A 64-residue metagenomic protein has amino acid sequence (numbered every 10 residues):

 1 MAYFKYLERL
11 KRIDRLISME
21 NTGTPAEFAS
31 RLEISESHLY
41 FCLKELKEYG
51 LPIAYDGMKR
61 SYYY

Functional and structural regions predicted by a protein language model:
M1-G23: Extreme N-terminal segment that seeds HTH/winged-HTH DNA-binding domains in transcriptional regulators
A26-E27: Alpha-helical residues within helix-turn-helix
S30, K47: Alpha-helical residues within the helix-turn-helix
S37: Key DNA-contact positions within bacterial/archaeal DNA-binding proteins
L43-K44: Short, hydrophobic-biased segments on the C-terminal half of alpha helices that form "recognition helices"
I53-Y64: Minor-groove-contacting beta-hairpin "wing" of winged helix-turn-helix DNA-binding domains
